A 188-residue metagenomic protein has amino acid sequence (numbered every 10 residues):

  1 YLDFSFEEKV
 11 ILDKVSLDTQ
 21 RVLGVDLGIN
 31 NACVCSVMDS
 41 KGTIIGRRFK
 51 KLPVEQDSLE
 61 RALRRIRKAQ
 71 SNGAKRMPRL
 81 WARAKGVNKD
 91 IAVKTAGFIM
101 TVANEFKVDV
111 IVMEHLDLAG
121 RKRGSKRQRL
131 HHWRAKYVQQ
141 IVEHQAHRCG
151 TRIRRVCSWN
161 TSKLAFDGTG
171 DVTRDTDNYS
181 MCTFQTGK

Functional and structural regions predicted by a protein language model:
Y1-K188: Positively charged, helix-rich recognition surfaces that bind polyanionic ligands
